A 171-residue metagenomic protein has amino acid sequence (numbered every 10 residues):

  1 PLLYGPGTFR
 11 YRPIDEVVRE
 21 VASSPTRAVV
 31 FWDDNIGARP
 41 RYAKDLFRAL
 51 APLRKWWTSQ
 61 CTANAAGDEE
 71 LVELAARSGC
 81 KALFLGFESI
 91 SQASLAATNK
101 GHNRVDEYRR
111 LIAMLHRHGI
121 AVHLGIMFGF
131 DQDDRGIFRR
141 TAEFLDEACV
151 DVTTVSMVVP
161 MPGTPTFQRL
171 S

Functional and structural regions predicted by a protein language model:
P1-H123, F128-F130, R139, E143: Radical SAM [4Fe-4S] cluster-binding motif and immediate context
R41, A93, A97-T98, F128-G136 (+1 more regions): Flexible glycine/acidic-rich beta-alpha junction loops that bind and position SAM and/or redox cofactors in anaerobic
E143-V152: Basic phosphate/pyrophosphate-binding loop/patch that engages nucleotide-derived ligands
